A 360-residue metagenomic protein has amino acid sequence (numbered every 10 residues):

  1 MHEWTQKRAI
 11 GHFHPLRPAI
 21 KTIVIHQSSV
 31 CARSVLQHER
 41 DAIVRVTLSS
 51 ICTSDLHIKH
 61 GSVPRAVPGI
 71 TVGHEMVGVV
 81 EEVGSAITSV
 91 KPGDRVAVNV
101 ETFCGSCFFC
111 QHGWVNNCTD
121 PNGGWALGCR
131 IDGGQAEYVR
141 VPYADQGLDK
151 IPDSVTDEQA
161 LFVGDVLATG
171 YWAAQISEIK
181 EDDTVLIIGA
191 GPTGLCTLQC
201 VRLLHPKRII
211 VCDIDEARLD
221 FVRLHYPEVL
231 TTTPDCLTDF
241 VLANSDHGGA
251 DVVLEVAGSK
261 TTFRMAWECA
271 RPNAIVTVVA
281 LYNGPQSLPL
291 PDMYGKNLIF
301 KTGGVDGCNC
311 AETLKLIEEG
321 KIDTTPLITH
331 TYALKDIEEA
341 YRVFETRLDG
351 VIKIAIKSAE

Functional and structural regions predicted by a protein language model:
W4, H14-R17, T22-V24, R264-E268 (+1 more regions): C-terminal hydrophobic helical "lid"/dimerization subdomain of Rossmann-like NAD(P)H-dependent oxidoreductases
R17, S34-S49, S62-Q111, P152-V155: Glycine-rich beta-strand-centered segment in the early N-terminal region that forms part of a ligand/cofactor-binding
G93, D182, E228, G249-A250: Local beta-strand N-terminus motif with an aromatic residue
S106-I188: NAD(P)H dinucleotide-binding glycine-rich loop of Rossmann-like/cofactor-binding domains, especially the beta1-alpha1
K150-D239: Mid-domain Rossmann-like dinucleotide-binding core that forms the NAD(H)/NADP(H) cofactor-binding site
P206, L224, S259-K321, A355-E360: Glycine-rich phosphate-binding loop and adjacent beta-alpha segment of Rossmann(oid) nucleotide-cofactor-binding
V241-V253: A short acidic, Gly/Pro-enriched loop at the edge of an enzyme's catalytic core that lines a small-molecule cofactor
